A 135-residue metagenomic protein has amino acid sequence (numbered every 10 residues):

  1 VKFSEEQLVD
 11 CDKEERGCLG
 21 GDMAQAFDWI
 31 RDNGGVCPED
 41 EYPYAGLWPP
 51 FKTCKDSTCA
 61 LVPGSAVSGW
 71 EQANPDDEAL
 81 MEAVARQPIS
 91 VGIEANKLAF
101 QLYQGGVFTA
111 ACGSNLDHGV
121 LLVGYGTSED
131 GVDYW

Functional and structural regions predicted by a protein language model:
V1-W135: Catalytic-core signature of thiol
